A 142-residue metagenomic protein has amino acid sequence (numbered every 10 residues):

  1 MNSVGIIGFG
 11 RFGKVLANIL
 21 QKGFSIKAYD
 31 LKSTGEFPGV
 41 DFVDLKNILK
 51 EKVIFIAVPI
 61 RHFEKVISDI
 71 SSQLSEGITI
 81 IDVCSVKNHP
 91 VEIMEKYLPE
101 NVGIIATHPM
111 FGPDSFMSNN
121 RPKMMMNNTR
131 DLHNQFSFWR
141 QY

Functional and structural regions predicted by a protein language model:
M1-D44: NAD(P)+-binding Rossmann beta1-loop-alpha1 motif at the extreme N-terminus of oxidoreductases
K27-Y29, V43, I81, I105 (+1 more regions): Hydrophobic/aromatic beta-strand patches that form the interior of the parallel beta-sheet core in alpha/beta enzyme
G35, R61-E64, K87: Active-site beta-alpha loop architecture of Rossmann-like, nucleotide-cofactor-dependent enzymes
L45-Q73: Rossmann-like NAD(P)-binding element
S71-G77, Y97-P99: Short, conserved loop/helix-junction motifs that constitute active-site signature segments in enzyme catalytic cores
L74-P90: ADP-ribose/adenylate-binding Rossmann-like module
V86-Y142: Rossmann-fold dinucleotide-binding core
